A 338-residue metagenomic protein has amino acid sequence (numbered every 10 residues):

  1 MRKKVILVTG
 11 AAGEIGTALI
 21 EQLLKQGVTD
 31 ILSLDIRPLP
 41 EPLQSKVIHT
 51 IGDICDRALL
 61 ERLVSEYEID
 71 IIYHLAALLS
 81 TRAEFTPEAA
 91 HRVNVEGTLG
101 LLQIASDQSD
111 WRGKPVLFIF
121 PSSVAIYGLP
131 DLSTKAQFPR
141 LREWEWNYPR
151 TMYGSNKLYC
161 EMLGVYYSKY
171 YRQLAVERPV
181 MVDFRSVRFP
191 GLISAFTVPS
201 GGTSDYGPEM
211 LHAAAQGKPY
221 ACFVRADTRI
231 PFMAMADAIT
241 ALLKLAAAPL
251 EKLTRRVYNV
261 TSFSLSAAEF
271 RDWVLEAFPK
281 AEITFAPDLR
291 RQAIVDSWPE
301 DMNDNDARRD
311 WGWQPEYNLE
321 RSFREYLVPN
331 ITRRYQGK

Functional and structural regions predicted by a protein language model:
I6-Q26: N-terminal Rossmann NAD(P)H-binding glycine-rich loop of SDR-like oxidoreductase domains
S45-D56: Rossmann-fold cofactor-recognition segment
I54-V93: NAD(P)H-binding glycine-rich loop region in Rossmannoid oxidoreductase-like domains and their noncatalytic homologs
A83-E84, W144-Y148, A175, P179 (+2 more regions): A conserved pocket-lining segment of Rossmann-fold NAD(P)-dependent short-chain dehydrogenase/reductase
L99-M152: Conserved Rossmann-fold NAD(P)-dependent oxidoreductase catalytic core, especially the SDR/UDP-sugar
L129-L132, Y148-F184: Active-site Tyr-X1-5-Lys
L158, V180, L192-P208, M235-A236 (+1 more regions): Glycine/proline-rich active-site loop of Rossmann-fold NAD(P)-dependent oxidoreductases
K218, F223-A226, P231-K338: C-terminal substrate-binding subdomain of Rossmann-fold SDR/epimerase-dehydratase oxidoreductases
